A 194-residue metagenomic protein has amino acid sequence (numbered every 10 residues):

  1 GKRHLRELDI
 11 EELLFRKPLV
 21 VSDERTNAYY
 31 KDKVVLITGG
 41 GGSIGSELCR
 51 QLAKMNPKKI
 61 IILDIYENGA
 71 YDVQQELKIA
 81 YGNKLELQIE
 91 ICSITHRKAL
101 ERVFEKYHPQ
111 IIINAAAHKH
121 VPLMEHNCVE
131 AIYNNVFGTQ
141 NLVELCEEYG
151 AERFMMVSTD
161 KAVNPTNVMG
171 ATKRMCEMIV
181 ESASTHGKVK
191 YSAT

Functional and structural regions predicted by a protein language model:
G1-V34: Flexible, Lys/Arg-rich cytosolic regulatory linkers and terminal tails that connect or flank
R3, H108, N114, H118-E177 (+2 more regions): Conserved Rossmann-fold NAD(P)-dependent oxidoreductase catalytic core, especially the SDR/UDP-sugar
V34-M55: N-terminal Rossmann NAD(P)H-binding glycine-rich loop of SDR-like oxidoreductase domains
K58-I61: Short beta-strand element of Class I
L63, T194: The conserved SAM/SAH-binding core of class I Rossmann-like methyltransferase domains, concentrating on the hydrophobic
D64-G69: Helix N-cap at the beta1-alpha1 junction of Rossmann-like dinucleotide-binding domains, i.e., the first residues
V73-K84: Short, conserved SAM-binding/catalytic segment of Class I S-adenosyl-L-methionine-dependent methyltransferases
Q88-I111: Conserved Rossmann-fold cofactor-binding substructure of NAD(P)-dependent oxidoreductases
